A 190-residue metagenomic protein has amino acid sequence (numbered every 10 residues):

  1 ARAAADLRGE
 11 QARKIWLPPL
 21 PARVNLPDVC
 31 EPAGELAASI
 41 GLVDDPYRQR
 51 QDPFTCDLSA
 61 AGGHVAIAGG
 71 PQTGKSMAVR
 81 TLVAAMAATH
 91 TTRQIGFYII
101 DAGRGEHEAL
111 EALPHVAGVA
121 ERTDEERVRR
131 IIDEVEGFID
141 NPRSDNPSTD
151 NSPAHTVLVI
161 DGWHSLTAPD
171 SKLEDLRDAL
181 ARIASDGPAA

Functional and structural regions predicted by a protein language model:
A1-Q49, P53: Phosphate-binding and hydrolysis-coupling loops of NTP-dependent motor/remodeling domains
A33-A190: P-loop NTPase catalytic phosphate-binding loop
